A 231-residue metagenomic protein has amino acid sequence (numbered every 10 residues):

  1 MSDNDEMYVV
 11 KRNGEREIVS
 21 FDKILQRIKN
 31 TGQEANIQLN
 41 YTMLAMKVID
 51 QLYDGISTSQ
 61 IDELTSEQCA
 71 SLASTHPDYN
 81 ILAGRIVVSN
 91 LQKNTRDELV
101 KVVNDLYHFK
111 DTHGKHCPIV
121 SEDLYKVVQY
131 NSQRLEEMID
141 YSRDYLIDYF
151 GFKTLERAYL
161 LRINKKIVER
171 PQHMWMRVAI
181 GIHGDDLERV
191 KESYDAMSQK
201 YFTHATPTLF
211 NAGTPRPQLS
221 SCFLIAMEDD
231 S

Functional and structural regions predicted by a protein language model:
M1-S231: Extended catalytic cores of very large enzyme megasubunits
